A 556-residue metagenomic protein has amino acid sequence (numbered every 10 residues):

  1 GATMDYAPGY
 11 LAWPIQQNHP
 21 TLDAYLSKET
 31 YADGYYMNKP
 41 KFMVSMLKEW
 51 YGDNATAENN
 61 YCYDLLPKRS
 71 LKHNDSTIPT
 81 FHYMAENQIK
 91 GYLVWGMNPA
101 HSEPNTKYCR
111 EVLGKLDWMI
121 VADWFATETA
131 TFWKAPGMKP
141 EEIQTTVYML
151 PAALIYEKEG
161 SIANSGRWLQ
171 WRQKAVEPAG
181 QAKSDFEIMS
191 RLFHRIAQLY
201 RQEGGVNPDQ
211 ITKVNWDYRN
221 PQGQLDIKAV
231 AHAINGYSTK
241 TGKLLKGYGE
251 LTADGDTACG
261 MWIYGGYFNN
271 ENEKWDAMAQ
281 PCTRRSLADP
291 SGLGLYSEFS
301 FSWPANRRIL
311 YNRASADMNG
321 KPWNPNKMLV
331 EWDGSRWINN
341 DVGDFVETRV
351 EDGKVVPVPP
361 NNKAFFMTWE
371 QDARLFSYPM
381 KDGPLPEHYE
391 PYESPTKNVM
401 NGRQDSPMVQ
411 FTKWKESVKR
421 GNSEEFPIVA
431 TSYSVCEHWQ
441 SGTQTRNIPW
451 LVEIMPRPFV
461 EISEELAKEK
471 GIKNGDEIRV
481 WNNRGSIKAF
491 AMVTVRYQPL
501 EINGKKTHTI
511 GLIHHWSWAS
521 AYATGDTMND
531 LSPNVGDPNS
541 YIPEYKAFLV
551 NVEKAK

Functional and structural regions predicted by a protein language model:
G1-E159, A253-K468: Extended redox/cofactor-interaction regions of prokaryotic respiratory oxidoreductases
P8-Y10, L154, G166-R167, Q173-A175 (+8 more regions): Solvent-exposed, flexible loop/coil residues
P40, H73, T77, I162 (+4 more regions): Generic structural signal for well-ordered, non-membrane alpha-helical segments in soluble metabolic enzymes
D117, V121-A126, F132-W133, E177-F193 (+1 more regions): Phosphate/diphosphate-binding loops
T145-Y148, I155-P178, M189, V493: Glycine/threonine-rich phosphate-binding loop and adjacent beta-strand/alpha-helix elements that clamp
K158, S165, R172, T212 (+3 more regions): Glycine-rich, flexible loop/turn motifs
E187-K243, D333, D341-V342, V346-N361 (+6 more regions): Long, contiguous, secondary-structure-rich segments that constitute the structural scaffold of globular domains
